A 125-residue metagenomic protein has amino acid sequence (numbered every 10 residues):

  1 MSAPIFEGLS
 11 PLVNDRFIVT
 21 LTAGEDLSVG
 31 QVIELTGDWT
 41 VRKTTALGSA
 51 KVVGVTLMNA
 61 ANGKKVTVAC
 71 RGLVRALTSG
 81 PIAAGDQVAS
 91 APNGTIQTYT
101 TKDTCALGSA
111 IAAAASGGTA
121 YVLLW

Functional and structural regions predicted by a protein language model:
M1-W125: Surface-exposed, low-hydrophobicity beta-strand/loop segments enriched in small/polar/acidic residues
